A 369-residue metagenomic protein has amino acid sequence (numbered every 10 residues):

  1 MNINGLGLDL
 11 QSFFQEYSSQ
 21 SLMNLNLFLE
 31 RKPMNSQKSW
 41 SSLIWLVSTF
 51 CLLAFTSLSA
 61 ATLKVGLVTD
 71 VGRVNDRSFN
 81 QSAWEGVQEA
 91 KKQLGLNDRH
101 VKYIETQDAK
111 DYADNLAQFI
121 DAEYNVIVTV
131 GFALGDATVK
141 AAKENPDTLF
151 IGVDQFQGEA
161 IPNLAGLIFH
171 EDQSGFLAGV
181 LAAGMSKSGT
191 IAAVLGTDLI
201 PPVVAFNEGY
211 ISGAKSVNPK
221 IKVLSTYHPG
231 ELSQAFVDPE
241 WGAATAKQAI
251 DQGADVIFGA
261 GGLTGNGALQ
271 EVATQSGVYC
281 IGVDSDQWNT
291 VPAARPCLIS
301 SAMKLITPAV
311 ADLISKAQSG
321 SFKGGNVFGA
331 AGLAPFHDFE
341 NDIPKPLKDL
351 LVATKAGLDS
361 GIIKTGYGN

Functional and structural regions predicted by a protein language model:
N2, L6-L8, E16: Low-complexity, intrinsically disordered Ser/Thr/Pro- and acidic-rich segments
Q11, Q15-Q20, Q37: Low-complexity, intrinsically disordered or signal/transmembrane-proximal segments
Y17-P33: Short, Lys/Arg-enriched N-terminal segments with co-localized hydrophobic residues within the first ~10-30 amino acids
N35-V47: Bacterial N-terminal signal peptides that target proteins for export
W45-T56: Bacterial N-terminal signal peptides
A60-N369: A residue-level marker of the well-folded mature domains of exported/periplasmic proteins
